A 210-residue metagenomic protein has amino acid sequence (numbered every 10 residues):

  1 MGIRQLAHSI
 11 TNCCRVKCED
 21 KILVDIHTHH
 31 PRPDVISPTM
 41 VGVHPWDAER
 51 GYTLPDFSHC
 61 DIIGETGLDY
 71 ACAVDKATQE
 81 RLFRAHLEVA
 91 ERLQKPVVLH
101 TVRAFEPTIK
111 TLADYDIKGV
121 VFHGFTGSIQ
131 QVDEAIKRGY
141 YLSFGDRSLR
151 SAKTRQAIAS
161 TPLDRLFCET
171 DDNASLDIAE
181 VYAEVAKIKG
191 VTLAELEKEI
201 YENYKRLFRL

Functional and structural regions predicted by a protein language model:
M1-L210: Mid-domain alpha/beta scaffold segments of enzyme catalytic cores
